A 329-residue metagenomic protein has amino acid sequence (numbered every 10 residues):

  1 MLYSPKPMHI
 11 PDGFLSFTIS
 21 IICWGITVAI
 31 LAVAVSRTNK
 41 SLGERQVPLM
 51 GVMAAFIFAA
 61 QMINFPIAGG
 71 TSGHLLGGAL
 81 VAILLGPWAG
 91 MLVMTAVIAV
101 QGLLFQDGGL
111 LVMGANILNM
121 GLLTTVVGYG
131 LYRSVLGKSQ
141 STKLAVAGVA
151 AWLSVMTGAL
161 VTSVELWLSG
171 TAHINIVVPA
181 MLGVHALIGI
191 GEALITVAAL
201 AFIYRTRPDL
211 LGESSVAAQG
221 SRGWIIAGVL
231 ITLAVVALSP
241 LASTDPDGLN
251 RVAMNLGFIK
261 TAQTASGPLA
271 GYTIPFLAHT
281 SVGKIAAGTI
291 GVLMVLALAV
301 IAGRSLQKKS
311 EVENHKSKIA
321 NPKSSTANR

Functional and structural regions predicted by a protein language model:
M1-S4, K309-R329: Short, basic, low-complexity termini and linkers enriched in Ser/Thr/Gly/Pro that act as targeting/leader peptides
H9-F17, I21-L80: Hydrophobic transmembrane alpha-helices
R37-S41, T206, L210, V300-N314: Membrane-interface capping segments at transmembrane-helix boundaries
F65-T124: Alpha-helical membrane segments and adjacent membrane-interface helices in multi-pass membrane proteins
N119-G158, T162: Short helix-perturbing small/polar motifs within transmembrane alpha-helices
V146-G148, L153, V164-A218: Glycine-rich ThDP/TPP pyrophosphate-binding loop and its adjacent helix/strand module within ThDP-dependent enzymes
L160, S243-G271: Juxtamembrane non-transmembrane "cap" segments at the membrane-aqueous interface of multi-pass membrane proteins
L269-V300: Individual transmembrane alpha-helix segments
